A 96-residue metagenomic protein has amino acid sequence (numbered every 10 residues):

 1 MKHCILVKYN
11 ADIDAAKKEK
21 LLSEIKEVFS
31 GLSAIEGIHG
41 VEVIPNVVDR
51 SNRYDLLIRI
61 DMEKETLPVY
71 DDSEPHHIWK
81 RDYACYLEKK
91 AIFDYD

Functional and structural regions predicted by a protein language model:
M1-Y54, E65-V69, D96: Short S/T/G/P-rich N-terminal loop/turn motif that feeds into the first structured element of a domain
E27, G31-E36, D61-F93: An amphipathic, aromatic/His-enriched active-site/gating alpha helix that lines ligand/cofactor pockets
